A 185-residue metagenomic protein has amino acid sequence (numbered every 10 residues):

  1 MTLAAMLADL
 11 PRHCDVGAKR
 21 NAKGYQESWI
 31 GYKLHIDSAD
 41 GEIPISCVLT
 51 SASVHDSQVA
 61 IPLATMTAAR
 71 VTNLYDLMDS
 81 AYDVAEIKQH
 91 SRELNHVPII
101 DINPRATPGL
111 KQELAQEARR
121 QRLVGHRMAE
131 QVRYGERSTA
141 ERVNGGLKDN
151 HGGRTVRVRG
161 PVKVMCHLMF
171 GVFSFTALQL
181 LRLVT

Functional and structural regions predicted by a protein language model:
M1-E93, M165: Polybasic low-complexity intrinsically disordered regions
S51, R105-A106, V162: Residue-level detector of flexible, active-site-proximal loop/helix-junction positions within diverse enzyme catalytic
V59, T139, V143, M169 (+1 more regions): Catalytic-loop motifs flanking and including active-site residues across diverse enzymes
S80-G152, R157: Helix-centered, glycine/charged polyanion-binding patches within enzymatic domains that contact phosphate-containing
T155-T185: Charge-patterned, long linear interaction tracts outside catalytic cores
